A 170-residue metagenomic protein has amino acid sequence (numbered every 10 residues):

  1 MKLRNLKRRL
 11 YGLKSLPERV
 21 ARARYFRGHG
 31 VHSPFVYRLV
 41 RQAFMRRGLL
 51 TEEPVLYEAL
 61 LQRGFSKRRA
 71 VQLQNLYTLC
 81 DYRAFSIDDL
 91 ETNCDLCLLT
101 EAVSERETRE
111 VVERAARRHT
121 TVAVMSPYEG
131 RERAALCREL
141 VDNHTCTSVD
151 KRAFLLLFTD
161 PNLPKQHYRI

Functional and structural regions predicted by a protein language model:
M1-R118, Y128-I170: A short alpha-helical cap/connector motif
V122-M125: Short beta-strand/loop segment that forms part of the nucleotide-sugar
